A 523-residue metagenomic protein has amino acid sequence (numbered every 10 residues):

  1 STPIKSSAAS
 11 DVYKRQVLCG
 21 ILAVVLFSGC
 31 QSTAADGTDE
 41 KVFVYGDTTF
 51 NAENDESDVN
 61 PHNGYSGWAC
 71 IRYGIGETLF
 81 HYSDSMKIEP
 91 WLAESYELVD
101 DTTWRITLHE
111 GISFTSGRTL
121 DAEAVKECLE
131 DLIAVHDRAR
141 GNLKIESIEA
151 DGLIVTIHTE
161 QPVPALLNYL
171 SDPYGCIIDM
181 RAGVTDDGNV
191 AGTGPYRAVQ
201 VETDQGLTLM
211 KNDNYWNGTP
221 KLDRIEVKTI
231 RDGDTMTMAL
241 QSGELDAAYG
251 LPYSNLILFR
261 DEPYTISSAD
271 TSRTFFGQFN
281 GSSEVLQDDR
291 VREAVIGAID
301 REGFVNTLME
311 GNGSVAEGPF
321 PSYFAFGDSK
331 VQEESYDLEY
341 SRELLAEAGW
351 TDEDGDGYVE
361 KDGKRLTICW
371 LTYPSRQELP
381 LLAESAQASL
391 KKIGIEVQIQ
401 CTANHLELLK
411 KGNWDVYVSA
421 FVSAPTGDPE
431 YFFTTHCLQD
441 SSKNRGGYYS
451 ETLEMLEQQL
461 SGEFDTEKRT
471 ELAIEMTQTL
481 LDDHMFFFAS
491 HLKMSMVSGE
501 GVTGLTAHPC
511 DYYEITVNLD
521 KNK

Functional and structural regions predicted by a protein language model:
S1-Q16: Single conserved hydrophobic/aromatic residue that forms the stacking wall/gate of nucleotide- or nucleobase-binding
G46-V99, E130, A191-G192, C510-D511: N-terminal lobe/hinge region of extracytoplasmic solute-binding protein
Y65, N168-P220, R224, D232-D234 (+2 more regions): Gly/Pro-rich hinge or "lid" segments in bacterial periplasmic/extracellular proteins
E94-H136, V285: Aromatic- and charge-enriched surface segment that lines or borders ligand/interaction sites
E97-R105, A139-R181: Surface-exposed binding/hinge segments that line and control ligand-binding clefts or catalytic entry sites
V184, D213-L258, E396: Ligand-site clamp/hinge motif
Q287-Q387, E475: Append "and occasionally in soluble cytosolic enzymes with long acidic Gly/Pro-rich linkers
I299-D328, E378-Q387, K410-K523: Detector for C-terminal structural segments
